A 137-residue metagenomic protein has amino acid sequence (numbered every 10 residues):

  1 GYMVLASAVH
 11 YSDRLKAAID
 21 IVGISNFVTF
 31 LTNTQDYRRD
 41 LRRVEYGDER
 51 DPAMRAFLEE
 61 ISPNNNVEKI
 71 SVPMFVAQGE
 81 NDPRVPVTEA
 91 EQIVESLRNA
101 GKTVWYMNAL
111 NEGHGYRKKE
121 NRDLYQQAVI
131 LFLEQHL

Functional and structural regions predicted by a protein language model:
G1-L137: Active-site-proximal cap/loop segments of hydrolase catalytic domains
